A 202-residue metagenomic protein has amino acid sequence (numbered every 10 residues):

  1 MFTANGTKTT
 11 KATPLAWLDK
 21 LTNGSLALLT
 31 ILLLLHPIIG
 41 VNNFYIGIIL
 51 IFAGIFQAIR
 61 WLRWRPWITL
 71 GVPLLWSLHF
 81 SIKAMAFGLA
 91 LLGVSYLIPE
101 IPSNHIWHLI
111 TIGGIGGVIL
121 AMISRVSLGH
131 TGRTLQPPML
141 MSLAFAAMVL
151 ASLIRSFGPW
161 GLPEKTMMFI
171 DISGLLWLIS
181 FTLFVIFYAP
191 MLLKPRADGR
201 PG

Functional and structural regions predicted by a protein language model:
M1-G202: Hydrophobic alpha-helical transmembrane segments of multi-pass integral membrane proteins
